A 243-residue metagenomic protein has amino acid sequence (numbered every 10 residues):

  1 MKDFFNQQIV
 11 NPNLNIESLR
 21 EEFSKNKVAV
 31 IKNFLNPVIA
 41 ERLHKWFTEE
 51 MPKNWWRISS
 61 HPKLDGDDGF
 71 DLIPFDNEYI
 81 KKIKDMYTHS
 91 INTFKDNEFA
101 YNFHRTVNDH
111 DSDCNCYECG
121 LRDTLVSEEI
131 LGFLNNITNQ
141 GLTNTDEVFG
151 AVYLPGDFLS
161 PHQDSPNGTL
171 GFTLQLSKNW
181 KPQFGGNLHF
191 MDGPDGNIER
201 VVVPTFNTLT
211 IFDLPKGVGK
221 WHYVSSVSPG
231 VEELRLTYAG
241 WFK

Functional and structural regions predicted by a protein language model:
K2-F5, V10, V148-T169, T173-K243: Catalytic core of Fe(II)/2-oxoglutarate
D3-Q8, E17-I130: Non-heme Fe(II)/2-oxoglutarate
R42, E129-I137, F206: Amphipathic alpha-helical segments that form well-ordered structural scaffolds and often line/cohere around active
L121-R122, V126-N135, A151-Y153, S160 (+1 more regions): A contiguous catalytic/ligand-binding core that recognizes phosphate-bearing ligands
